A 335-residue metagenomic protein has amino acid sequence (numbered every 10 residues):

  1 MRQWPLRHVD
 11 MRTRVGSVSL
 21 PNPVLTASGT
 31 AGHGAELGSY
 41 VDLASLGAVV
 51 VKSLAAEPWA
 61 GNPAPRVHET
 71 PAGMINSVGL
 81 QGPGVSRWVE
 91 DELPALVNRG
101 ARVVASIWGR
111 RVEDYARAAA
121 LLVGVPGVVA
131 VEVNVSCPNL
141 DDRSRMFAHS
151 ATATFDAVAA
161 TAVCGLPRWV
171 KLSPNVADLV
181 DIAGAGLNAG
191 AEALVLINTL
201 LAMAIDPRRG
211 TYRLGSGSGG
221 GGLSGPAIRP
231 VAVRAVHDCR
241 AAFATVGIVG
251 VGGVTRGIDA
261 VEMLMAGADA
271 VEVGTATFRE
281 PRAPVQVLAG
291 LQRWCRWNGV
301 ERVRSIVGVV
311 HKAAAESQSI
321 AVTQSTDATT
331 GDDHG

Functional and structural regions predicted by a protein language model:
M1-V103, W108-R110: N-terminal capping/small domains of soluble enzymes
V24-S28, G47-V51, V103-I107, V131-V133 (+5 more regions): Hydrophobic faces of well-ordered beta-strands that scaffold small-molecule active sites in alpha/beta enzyme cores
A31, S106-G109, L172-D178, R229 (+1 more regions): Glycine-rich beta-to-alpha transition loops that act as phosphate-gripper elements at the mouths of alpha/beta enzyme
A35-Y40, Y115-V125, V176-A189, A241-F243 (+1 more regions): Catalytic cores of alpha/beta
V51-A56, N134-C137, A193-M203, G253-V254 (+1 more regions): Glycine-rich phosphate-binding active-site loops on the catalytic face of alpha/beta enzymes
G61-P71, I205-G220, T277-V300: C-terminal helical cap(s) of enzyme catalytic domains, especially alpha/beta-barrels
M74-I75, C137-T152, I182-V246, R282: Glycine/Thr-rich beta-alpha phosphate-binding loop at enzyme active sites
P83-G100, A148-V170, L214-I248, V287-E301: Alpha-helix-loop-beta-strand connector modules within alpha/beta enzyme cores
